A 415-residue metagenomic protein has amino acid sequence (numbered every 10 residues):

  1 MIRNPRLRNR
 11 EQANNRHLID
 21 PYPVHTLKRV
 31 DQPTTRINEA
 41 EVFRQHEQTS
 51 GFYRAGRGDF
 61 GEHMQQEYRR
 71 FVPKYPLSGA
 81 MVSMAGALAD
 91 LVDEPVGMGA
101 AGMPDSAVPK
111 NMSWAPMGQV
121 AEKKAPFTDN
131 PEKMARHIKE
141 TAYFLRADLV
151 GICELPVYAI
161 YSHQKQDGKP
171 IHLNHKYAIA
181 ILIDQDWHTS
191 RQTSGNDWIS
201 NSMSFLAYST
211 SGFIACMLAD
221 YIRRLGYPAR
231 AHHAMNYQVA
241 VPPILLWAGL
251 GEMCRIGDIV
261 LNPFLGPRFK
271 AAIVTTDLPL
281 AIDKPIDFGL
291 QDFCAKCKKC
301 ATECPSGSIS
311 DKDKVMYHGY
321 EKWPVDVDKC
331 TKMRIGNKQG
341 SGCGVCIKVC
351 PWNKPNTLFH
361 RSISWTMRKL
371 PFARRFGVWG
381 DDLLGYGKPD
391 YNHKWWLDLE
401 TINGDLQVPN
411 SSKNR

Functional and structural regions predicted by a protein language model:
M1-S190, G195-D197: Non-catalytic, usually N-terminal nucleic-acid engagement modules in DNA/RNA processing proteins
I2-Q32, K312-R415: Flanking helices and flexible, charged tails adjoining ferredoxin-like Fe-S electron-transfer domains in multi-subunit
Y75, V82, I244, H360 (+1 more regions): Low-complexity, intrinsically disordered regions enriched in charged/polar residues
N130, M134, S209, F213-I214 (+3 more regions): Intrinsic-disorder/low-complexity, polar/charged segments
K139, F144-N356, H360-M367: Catalytic cores of enzyme domains
